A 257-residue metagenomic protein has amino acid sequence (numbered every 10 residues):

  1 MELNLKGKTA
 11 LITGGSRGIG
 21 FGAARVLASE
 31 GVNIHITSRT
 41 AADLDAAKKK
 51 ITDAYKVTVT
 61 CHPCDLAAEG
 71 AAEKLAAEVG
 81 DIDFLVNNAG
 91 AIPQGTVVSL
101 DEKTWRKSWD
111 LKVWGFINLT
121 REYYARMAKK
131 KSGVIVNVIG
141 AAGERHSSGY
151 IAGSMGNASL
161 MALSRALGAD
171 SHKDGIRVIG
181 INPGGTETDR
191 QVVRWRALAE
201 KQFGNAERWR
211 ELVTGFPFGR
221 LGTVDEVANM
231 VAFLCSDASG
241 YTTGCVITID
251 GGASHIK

Functional and structural regions predicted by a protein language model:
T9, S16-G18: Conserved glycine-rich cofactor-binding loop
I19, R145, A232, T243-K257: Short C-terminal tail/terminal secondary-structure segment of NAD(P)H-dependent dehydrogenase/reductase domains
E30-A46: Conserved glycine-rich Rossmann-like NAD(P)H-binding loop of the short-chain dehydrogenase/reductase
A91, V98-N118, S132, V136 (+2 more regions): Catalytic Tyr-X3-Lys loop
A125, A169-D170, G240: Alpha-helical segment proximal to the catalytic Tyr-Lys
V136-S159, S164-K173, G185-T186: Catalytic loop of short-chain dehydrogenase/reductase
H172, R177, T242-G244: Short, small/polar-rich loop/turn modules that mediate ligand/substrate recognition or access, typified
K173, E187-G215: A glycine/serine/threonine-rich, flexible loop-to-helix segment that serves as the NAD(P) cofactor-binding "lid"
